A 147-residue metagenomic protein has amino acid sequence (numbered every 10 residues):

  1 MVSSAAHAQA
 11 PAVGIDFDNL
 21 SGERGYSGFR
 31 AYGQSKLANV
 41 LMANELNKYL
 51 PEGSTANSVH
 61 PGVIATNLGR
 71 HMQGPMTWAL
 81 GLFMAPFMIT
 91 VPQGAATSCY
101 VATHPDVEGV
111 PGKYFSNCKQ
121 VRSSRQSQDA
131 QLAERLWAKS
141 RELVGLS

Functional and structural regions predicted by a protein language model:
M1-M72, A138, L143-S147: Rossmann-fold NAD(P)H-dependent dehydrogenase/reductase core
V2, S35, S58, L82-R122 (+1 more regions): C-terminal helical subdomain
L20-E23, P75-M84: A short C-terminal helix-loop "cap" of Rossmann-like NAD(P)-dependent dehydrogenase/epimerase domains
N47, Q73, S98-D106, S116 (+2 more regions): Generic helix-packing signal
S54, M76-T77, G109: Secondary-structure boundary/capping signal
R70, Q126-S127: Short glycine/threonine-rich loop-to-helix capping motif typified by GTGT followed within a few residues by an Asp-Pro
M72-P75, L132: Short acidic-hydrophobic sequence patches enriched in Asp/Glu that either
S127, Q131-E142: Short, charged alpha-helical segments
